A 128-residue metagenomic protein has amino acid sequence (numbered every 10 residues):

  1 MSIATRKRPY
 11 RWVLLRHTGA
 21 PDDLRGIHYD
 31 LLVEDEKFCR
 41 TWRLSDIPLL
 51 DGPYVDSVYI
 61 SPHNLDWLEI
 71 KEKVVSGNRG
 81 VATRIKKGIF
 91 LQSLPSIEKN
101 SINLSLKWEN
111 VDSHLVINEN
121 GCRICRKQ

Functional and structural regions predicted by a protein language model:
M1-Q128: A charge-rich, low-complexity, intrinsically flexible signal that marks solvent-exposed coils, linkers, repeats
